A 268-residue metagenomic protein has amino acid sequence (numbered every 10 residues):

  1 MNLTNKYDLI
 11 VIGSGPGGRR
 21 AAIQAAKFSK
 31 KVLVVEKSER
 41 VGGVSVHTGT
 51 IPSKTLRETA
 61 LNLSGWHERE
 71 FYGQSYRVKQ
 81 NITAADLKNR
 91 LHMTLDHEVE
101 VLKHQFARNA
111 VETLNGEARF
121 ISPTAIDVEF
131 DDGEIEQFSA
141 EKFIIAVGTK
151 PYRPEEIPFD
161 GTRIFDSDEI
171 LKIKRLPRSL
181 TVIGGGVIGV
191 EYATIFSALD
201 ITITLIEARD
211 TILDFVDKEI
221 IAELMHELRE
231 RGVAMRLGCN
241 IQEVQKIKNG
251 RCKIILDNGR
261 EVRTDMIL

Functional and structural regions predicted by a protein language model:
T4-Y7, I23-K30, E36-L176, R209-L213 (+4 more regions): Glycine-rich flavin
D8-V34, T181, I188-A198: N-terminal Rossmann-like FAD-binding beta1-loop-alpha1 element of flavoenzymes
G18, V99, G189, K218-I221: Generic non-transmembrane alpha-helix signal with a bias for helix starts/N-cap capping motifs
F143, D265-L268: AMP-binding/adenylate-forming core of the ANL superfamily
R163, K174-T211, F215-V216: Rossmann-like NAD(P)H-binding beta-loop-alpha module
